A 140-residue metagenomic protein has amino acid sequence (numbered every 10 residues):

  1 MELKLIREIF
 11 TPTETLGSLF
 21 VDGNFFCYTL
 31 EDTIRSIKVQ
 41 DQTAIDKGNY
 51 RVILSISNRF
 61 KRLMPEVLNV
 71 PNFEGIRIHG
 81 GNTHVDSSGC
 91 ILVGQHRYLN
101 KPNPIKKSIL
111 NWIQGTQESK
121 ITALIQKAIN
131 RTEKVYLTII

Functional and structural regions predicted by a protein language model:
M1-V135, I139-I140: Cell wall/extracellular polymer interaction/catalysis modules
